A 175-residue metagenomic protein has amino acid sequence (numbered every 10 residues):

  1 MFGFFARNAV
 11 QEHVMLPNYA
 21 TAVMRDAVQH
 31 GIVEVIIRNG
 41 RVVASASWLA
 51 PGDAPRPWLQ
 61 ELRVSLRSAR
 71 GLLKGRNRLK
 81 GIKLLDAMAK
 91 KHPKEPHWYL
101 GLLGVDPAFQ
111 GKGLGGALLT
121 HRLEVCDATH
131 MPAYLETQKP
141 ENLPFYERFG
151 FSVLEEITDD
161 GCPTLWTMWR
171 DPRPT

Functional and structural regions predicted by a protein language model:
M1-T21: Conserved GNAT-fold acetyl-CoA-binding loop/helix
N18-V35, P93-Y99: A short helix-loop-beta-strand connector motif used in the catalytic cores of GNAT acetyltransferases and, in some
I37, V42-G104, Q110, D159-D160: Conserved acyl-donor/pantetheine-binding loop and adjacent beta-alpha core of acyl/acetyltransferases and related
P96-W98, L119, F151-T175: Long, positively charged, glycine-interspersed low-complexity recognition regions
P96-W98, V125-Q138: Conserved GNAT acetyl-CoA-binding A-motif
G101-Q110, Y134-L143, D160-P163, R170-P172: Conserved beta-strand-loop-alpha-helix junction that forms the acyl-donor binding cleft
L102-V105, G111-E124, R148: Conserved acetyl-CoA-binding loop-helix of GNAT-fold acetyltransferases
G116, A128-H130, K139-E156, D160: Conserved active-site alpha-helix within GNAT-family acetyltransferase domains
